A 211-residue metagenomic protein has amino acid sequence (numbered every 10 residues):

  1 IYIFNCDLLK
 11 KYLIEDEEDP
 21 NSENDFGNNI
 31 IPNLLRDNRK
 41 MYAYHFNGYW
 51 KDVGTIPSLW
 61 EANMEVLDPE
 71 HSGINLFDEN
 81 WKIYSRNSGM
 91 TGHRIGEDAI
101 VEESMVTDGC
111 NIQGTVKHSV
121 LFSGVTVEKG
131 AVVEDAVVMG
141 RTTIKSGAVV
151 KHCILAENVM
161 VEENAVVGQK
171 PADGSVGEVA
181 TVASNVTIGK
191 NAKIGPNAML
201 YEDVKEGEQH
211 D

Functional and structural regions predicted by a protein language model:
I1-F4: Short glycine- and hydrophobic/aromatic-rich loop-to-beta-strand nucleating segment in the catalytic cores
D7-L8, E15-D211: Left-handed beta-helix
